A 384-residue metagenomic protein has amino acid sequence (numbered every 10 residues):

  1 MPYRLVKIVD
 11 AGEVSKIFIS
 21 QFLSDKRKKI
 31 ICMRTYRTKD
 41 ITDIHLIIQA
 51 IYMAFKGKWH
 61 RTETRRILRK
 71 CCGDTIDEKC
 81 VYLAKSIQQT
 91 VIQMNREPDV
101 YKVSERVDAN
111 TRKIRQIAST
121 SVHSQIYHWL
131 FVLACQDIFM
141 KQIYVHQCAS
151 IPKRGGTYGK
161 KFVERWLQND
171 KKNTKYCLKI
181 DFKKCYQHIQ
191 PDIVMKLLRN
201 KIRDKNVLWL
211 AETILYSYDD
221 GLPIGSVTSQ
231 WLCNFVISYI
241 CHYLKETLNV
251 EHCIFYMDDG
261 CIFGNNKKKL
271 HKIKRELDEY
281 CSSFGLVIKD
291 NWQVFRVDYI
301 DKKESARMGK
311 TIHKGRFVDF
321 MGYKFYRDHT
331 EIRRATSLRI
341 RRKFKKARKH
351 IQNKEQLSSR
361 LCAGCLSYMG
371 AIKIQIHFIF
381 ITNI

Functional and structural regions predicted by a protein language model:
M1-S86: Non-catalytic, polymerase-adjacent accessory regions of viral genome-replication enzymes
Y3-V6, G12, Q125, W129 (+6 more regions): Right-hand nucleic-acid polymerase module
S20, S24, R34-T38, V132-Q190: Active-site-proximal segment of RNA-dependent polymerases
E63-I67, P98-V107, Q142-C148, K175-I180 (+3 more regions): Short coil/turn segments at secondary-structure boundaries
S86-R112, R203-S217: Reverse-transcriptase-like RNA-dependent polymerase core
N110-Y144, D219-E246: Conserved pre-motif C helix in the palm subdomain of viral-like polymerases
A149-Y158, C261-F263, V294-E304: Beta-rich nucleic-acid/ligand-interaction surfaces
K161-M257, C261-Y280, F284-L286, N291 (+2 more regions): Conserved polymerase palm-domain catalytic core
